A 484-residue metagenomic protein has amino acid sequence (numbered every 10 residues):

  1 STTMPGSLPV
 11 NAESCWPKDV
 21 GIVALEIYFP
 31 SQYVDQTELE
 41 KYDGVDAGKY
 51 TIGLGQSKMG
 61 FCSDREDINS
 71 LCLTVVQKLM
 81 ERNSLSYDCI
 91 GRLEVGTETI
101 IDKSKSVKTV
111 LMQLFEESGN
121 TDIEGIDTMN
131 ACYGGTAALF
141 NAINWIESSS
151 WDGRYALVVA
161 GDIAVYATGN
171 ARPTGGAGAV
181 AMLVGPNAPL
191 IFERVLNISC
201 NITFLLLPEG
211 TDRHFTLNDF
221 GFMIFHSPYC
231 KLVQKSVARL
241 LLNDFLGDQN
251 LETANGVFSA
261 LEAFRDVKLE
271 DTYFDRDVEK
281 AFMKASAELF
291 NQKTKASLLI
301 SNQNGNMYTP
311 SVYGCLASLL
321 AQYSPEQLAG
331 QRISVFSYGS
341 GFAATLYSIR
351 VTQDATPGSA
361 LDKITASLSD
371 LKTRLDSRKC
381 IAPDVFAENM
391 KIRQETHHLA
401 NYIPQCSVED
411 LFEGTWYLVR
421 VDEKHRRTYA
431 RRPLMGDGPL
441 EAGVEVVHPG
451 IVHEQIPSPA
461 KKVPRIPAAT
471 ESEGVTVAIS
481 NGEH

Functional and structural regions predicted by a protein language model:
T2-R65, P173-T211, Q249-T253, V257 (+1 more regions): Condensing-enzyme catalytic core mediating Claisen C-C bond formation in acyl metabolism
Y28, G96-D102, M129-G134, V159-V165 (+2 more regions): Acidic, glycine-rich active-site loops and adjacent beta-strand->loop/helix elements that engage anionic groups
Y33-V34, S104-V107, L139-F140, A167-P173 (+3 more regions): Short acidic, glycine/serine/threonine-rich loops at helix termini
A47-S70, T99-L157, N243-S311: Conserved catalytic cysteine-centered active-site region of acyl-thioester-dependent Claisen-condensing enzymes
V75-G91, L205-D219, A238-N243, L319-Q327: Phosphate/pyrophosphate-binding loops at sites that engage ATP/ADP/AMP, CoA/4′-phosphopantetheine, polyphosphate
M129-G153, D162, P173-G176, A181-N187 (+1 more regions): Active-site-proximal alpha-helical scaffold in enzymes
L205-P208, H214-E252, L261-F264: A conserved active-site cap/scaffold subdomain adjacent to cofactor or substrate pockets
R265-R276, N291-R378: C-terminal catalytic subdomain
